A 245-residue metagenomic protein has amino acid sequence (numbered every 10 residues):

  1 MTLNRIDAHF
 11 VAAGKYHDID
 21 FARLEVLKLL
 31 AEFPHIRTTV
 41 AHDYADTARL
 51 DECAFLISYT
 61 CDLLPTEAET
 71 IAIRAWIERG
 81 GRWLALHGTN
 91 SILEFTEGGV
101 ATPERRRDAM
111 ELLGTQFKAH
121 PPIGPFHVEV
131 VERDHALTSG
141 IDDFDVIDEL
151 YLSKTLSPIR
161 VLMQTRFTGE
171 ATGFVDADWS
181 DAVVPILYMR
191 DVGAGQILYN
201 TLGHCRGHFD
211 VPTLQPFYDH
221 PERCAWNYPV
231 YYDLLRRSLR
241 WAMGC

Functional and structural regions predicted by a protein language model:
M1-I6, E32, A177-V184, D191-C245: Extracellular ligand-binding/catalytic regions of CAZymes and related secreted enzymes and adhesion modules
D7-F95: Helical hinge/lid and interdomain linker segments adjacent to catalytic or ligand-binding clefts that mediate domain
K15-Y16, D46, L63, N90-I92 (+4 more regions): Short, solvent-exposed loop/turn segments at secondary-structure junctions
I19-R23, T102, R106, I123 (+3 more regions): A structural signal for well-ordered alpha-helical scaffolds and beta->alpha junctions
F21-R23, F95-G99, F174-V175, D210-T213: Short aromatic-enriched loop/helix-cap "lid" or pocket-rim segments at secondary-structure transitions that line
L24-K28, R107, I186: Active-site phosphate/pyrophosphate- and oxyanion-stabilizing loops and adjacent acidic/basic residues in soluble
A31-F33, T39, D51-E52, T115-Q116 (+1 more regions): Catalytic beta-strand/loop cores that center a nucleophilic Ser/Cys/Thr and support acyl-enzyme chemistry
L64-G140: A glycine-rich, often tryptophan-bearing local segment used as a flexible ligand/cofactor-contacting loop or short
